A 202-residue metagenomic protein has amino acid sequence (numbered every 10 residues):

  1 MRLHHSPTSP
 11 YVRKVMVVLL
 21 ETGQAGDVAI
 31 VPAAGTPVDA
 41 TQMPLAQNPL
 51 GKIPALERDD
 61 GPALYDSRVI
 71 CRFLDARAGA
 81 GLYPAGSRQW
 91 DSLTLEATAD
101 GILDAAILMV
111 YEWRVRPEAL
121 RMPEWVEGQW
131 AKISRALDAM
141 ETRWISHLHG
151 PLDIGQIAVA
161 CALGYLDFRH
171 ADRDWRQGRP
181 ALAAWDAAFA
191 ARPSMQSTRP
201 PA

Functional and structural regions predicted by a protein language model:
M1-R121: GST-like domain detector, emphasizing the conserved glutathione-binding G-site in the N-terminal thioredoxin-like
V28, G81-A85, W175, Q196-P201: Short, hydrophobic secondary-structure boundary micro-motifs
C71, D75, L93-E96, L137 (+2 more regions): Non-transmembrane alpha-helical segments in soluble domains of secreted/periplasmic/extracellular proteins
D75-G79, Y111, D167, A171 (+2 more regions): Hydrophobic/aromatic-lined pockets within catalytic cores
A99-A184: GST-like fold's C-terminal all-alpha helical module
Q177-T198: C-terminal end-helix/capping segment
